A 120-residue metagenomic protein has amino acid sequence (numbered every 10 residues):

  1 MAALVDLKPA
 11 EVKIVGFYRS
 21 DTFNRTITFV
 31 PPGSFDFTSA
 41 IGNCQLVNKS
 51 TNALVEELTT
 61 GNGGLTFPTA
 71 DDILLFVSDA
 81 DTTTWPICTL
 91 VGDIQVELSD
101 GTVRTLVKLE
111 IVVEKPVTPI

Functional and structural regions predicted by a protein language model:
M1-I120: Contiguous segments within soluble domain cores/interaction surfaces
